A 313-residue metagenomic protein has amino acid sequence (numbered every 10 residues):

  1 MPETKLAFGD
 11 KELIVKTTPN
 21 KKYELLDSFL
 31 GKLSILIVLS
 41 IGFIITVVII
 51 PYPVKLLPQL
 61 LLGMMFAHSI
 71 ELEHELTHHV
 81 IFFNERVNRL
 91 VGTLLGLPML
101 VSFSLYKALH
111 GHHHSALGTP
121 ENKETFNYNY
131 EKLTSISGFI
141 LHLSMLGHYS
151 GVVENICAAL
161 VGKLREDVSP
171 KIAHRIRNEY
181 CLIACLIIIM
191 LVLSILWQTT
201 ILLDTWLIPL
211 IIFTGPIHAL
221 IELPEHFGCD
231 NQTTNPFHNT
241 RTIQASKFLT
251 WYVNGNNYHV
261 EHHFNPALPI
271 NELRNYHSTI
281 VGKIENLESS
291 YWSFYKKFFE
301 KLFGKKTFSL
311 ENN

Functional and structural regions predicted by a protein language model:
M1-M65, L72, L97-D204, I270-N313: Non-catalytic, topology-defining segments of multipass membrane proteins
L60, F66-A67, L94, H218 (+3 more regions): Alpha-helical hydrophobic/aromatic positions enriched in membrane-embedded helices and signal peptides
M64-L76, S102, Y106, G151-I156 (+1 more regions): Transmembrane alpha-helical segments that form the membrane-embedded catalytic/substrate-channel core of multi-pass
S69-H78, Y106-G118, I221-G228, Y252-L268: Histidine-centered catalytic micro-motifs
I81-L100, N122-G138, T234-S246: Juxtamembrane helix-capping/reentrant segments at transmembrane boundaries
F82-L90, L105, I212, E272: Short acidic-hydrophobic sequence patches enriched in Asp/Glu that either
T93, A219, L223, N275-T279: Generic recognition of well-ordered alpha-helical segments
D167-L223, T234, R241, A245-N256: C-terminal membrane-associated helical module and adjoining short loops/tails
